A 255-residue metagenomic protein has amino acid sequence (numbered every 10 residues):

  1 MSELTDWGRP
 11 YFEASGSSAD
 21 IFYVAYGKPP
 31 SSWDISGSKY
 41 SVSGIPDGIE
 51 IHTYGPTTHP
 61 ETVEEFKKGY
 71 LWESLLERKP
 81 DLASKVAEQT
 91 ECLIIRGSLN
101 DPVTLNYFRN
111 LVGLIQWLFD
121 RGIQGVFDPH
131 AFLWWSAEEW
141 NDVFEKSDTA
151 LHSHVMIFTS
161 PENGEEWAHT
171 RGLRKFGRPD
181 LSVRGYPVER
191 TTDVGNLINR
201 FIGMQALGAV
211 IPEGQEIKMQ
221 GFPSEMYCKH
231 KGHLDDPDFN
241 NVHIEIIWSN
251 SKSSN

Functional and structural regions predicted by a protein language model:
M1-G27: N-terminal alpha-helical "arm" segments
L4-R9, I35-S43, G208-I217: Short secondary-structure junctions
S15-S18, I45-G48, A87-Q89, D238-N240: A short, structural micro-pattern
S18-A83: N-terminal low-complexity, intrinsically disordered segments
A25-K28, G97-L99, G185-V188: Short beta-strand-to-loop capping motifs
V42-E50, G113-F127, G203-P212: Structural alpha-beta junctions
P56-F158: Internal, hydrophobic cores of structured domains that mediate oligomerization or house catalytic pockets within large
F132-N255: Aromatic/basic-lined ligand-recognition segments that form π-stacking hydrophobic pockets flanked by Lys/Arg to engage
